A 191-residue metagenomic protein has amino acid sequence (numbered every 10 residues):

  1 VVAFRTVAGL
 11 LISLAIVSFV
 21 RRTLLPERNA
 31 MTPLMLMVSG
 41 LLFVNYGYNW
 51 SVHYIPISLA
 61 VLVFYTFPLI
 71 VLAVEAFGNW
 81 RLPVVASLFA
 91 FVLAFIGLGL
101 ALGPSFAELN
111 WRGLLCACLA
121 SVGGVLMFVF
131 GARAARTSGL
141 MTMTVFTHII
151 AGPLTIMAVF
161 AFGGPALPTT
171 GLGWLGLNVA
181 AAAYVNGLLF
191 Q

Functional and structural regions predicted by a protein language model:
V1, R5, S51, F77-N79 (+2 more regions): Hydrophobic/aromatic residues within transmembrane alpha-helices of multi-pass small-molecule transporters
A3, P26-T32, L88, G103-G123 (+1 more regions): Juxtamembrane helix-entry segments on the extracytoplasmic side of multipass membrane proteins
V7, L14, V38, L42-Y46 (+5 more regions): Hydrophobic/small/kink-forming positions within alpha-helical transmembrane segments of polytopic membrane proteins
G9-S13, V71-L72, F106-G163: Transmembrane alpha-helical segments that form core, pore/gating elements of small-molecule transporters/exporters
I12-V17, Y48, F67-F89: C-terminal transmembrane-helix exit sites in multi-pass transporters
S13, L36, P83-G103, V122 (+1 more regions): Hydrophobic transmembrane alpha-helices of multi-pass small-molecule transport proteins
V17-L59, F64, L100, V179-Q191: Specific transmembrane alpha-helical segments of multi-pass solute transporters/efflux pumps, especially DMT/EamA
P33-V38, N49, V61, F91 (+5 more regions): Residue-level signature of transmembrane alpha-helical cores of multipass secondary-active transporters and flippases
